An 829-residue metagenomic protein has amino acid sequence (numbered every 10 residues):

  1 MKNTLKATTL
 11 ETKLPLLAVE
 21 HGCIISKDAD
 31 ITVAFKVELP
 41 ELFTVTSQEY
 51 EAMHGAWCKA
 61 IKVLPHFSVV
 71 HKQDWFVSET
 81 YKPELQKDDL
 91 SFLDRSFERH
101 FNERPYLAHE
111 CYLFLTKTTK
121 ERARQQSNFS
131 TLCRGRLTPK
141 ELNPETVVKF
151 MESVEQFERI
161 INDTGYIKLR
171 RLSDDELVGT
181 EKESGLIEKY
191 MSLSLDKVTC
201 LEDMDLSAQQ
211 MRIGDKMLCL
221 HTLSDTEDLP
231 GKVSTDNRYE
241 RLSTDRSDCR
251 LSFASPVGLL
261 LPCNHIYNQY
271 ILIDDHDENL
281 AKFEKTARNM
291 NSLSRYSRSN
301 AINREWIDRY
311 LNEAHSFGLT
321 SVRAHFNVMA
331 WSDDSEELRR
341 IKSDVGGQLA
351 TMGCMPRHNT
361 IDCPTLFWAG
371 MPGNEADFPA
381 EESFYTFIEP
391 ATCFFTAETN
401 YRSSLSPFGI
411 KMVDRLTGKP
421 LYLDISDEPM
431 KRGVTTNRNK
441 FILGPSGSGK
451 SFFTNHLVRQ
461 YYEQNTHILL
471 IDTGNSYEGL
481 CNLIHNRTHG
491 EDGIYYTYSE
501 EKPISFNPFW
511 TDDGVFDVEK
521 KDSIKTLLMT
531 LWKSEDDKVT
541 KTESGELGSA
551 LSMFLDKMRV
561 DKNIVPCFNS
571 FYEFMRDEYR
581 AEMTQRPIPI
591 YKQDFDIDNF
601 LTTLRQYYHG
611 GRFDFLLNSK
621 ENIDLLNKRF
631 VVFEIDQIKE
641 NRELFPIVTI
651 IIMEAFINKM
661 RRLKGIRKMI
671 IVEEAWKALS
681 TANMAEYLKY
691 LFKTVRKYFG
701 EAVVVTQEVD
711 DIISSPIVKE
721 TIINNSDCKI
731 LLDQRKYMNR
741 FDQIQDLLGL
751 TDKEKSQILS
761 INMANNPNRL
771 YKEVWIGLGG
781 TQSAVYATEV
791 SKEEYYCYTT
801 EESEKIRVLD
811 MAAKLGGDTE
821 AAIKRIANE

Functional and structural regions predicted by a protein language model:
M1-E398: Extended, folded cores of ATP/NTP-driven motor/assembly subunits in large transport and secretion machines
C23-A29, N102-L107, S316-S321, V413-R415 (+3 more regions): Short glycine/proline-enriched loop/turn "hinge" motifs that connect secondary-structure elements and lie
P40, S47-V63, L261, L272 (+10 more regions): P-loop NTPase motor domains
L85-L90, S127-L132, G373-A376, L483-T488 (+5 more regions): Short secondary-structure boundary/capping segments
H100, V515-N569, P716-E829: P-loop NTPase motor core of the ASCE superfamily
L132-I160, G444-G449, C797-A822: Short, cationic low-complexity segments
S426-S448, F452-R459, I468-L480, I494-K502 (+2 more regions): Conserved P-loop NTPase motor cores
